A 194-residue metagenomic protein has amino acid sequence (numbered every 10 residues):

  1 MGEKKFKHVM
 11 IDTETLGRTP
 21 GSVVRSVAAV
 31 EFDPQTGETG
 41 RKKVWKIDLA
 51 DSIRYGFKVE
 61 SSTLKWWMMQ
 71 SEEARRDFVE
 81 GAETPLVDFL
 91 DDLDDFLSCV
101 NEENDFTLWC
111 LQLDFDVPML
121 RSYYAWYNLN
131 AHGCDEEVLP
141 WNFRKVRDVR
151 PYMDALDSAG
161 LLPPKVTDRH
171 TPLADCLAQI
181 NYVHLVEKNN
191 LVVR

Functional and structural regions predicted by a protein language model:
M1-K4, R194: Basic/polar N-terminal segments that are highly enriched at the extreme N-terminus, encompassing both cleavable
E3-V9, E14-C110: Conserved non-catalytic scaffold segment of RNase H-like nuclease domains
D12-E14, D116, D148, D175: Acidic active-site catalytic centers that drive phospho-/nucleotidyl reactions and related ester hydrolyses
E14, V23-V24, V30, S122 (+3 more regions): Metal-dependent nucleotidyl/phosphoryl-transfer cores and adjacent nucleic-acid-binding surfaces
D92-D95, C99, P118, S122 (+3 more regions): Residue-level signal for well-ordered alpha-helical scaffold segments within enzymatic catalytic domains
T107-L113, P118-M119, S158-R194: Acidic, Mg2+-coordinating catalytic module of metal-dependent nucleases/exonucleases that use a two-metal-ion mechanism
D114-P140: Substrate-recognition/cap helix-loop segment adjacent to the acidic, metal-dependent catalytic center of Asp-based
D135-G160: Short, flexible loop segments at boundaries between secondary-structure elements
